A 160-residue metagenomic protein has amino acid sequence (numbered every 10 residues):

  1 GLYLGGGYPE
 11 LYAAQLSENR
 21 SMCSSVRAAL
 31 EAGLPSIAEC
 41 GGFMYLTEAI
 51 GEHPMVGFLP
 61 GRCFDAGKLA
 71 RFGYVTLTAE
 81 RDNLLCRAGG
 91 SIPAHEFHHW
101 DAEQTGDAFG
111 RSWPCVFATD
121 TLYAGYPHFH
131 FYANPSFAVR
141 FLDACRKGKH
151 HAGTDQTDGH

Functional and structural regions predicted by a protein language model:
G1-G5, T154-Q156: Short intrinsically disordered, low-complexity coil segments enriched in acidic
Y3, A38, Y45, P93-E96: Structured core elements
Y3-G6, I37, A124-Y126: Structural motif
P9-N83: Cysteine-nucleophile active-site neighborhood
F64-H160: Amide-donor transfer/coupling interface in amidating biosynthetic enzymes
